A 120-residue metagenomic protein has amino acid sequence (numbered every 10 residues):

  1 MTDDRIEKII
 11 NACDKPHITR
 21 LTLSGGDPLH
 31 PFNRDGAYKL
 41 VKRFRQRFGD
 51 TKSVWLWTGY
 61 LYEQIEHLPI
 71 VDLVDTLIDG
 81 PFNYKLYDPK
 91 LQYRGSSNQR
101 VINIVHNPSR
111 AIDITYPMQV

Functional and structural regions predicted by a protein language model:
M1-L56, Y62-L68: Conserved Radical SAM active-site core
D14-P16, R47-D50, G59-V120: Auxiliary Fe-S-binding modules of radical SAM enzymes
